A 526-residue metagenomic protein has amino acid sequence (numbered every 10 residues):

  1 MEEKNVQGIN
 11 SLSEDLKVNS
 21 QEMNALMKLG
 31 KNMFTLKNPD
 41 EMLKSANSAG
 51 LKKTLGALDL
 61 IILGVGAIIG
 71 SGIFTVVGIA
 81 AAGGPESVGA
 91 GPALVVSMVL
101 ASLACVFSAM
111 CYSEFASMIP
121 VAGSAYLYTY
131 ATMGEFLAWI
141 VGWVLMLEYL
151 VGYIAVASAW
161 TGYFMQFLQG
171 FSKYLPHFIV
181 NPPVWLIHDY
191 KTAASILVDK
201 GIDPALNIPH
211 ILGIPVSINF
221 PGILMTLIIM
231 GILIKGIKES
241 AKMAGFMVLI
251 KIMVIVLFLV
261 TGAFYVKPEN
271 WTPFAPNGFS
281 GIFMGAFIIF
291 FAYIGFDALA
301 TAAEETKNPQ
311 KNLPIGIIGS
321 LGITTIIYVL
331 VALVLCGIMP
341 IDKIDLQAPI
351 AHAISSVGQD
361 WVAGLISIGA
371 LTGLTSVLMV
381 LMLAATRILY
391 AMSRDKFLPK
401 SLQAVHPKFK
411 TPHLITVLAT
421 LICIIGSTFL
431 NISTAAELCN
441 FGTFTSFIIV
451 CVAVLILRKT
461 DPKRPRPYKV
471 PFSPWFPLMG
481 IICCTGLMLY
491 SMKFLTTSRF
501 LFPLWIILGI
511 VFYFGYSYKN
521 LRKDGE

Functional and structural regions predicted by a protein language model:
M1-V95, C105-M110, I119-A122, K463 (+3 more regions): Membrane-interface "cap" regions at the ends of multi-pass membrane proteins
T35-N38, K44-K52, G91-V95, Y174-L224 (+4 more regions): Helix-loop-helix junctions that connect adjacent transmembrane segments in multi-pass membrane transporters
K53-G64, G134-L147, G222-M225, N277-I289 (+3 more regions): Select transmembrane alpha-helical segments in multipass membrane proteins
A57, E135, I187, F220-I223 (+5 more regions): Loop-to-transmembrane helix boundary motifs in multi-pass membrane proteins
F74, V121, V144-G162, I288 (+6 more regions): Membrane-helix boundary/coupling elements in multi-pass transport proteins
T75-A194, I202-A205, S320-L330, T497 (+1 more regions): Extracellular loop-to-transmembrane helix junctions
G78-V95, L145, V156-Y163, L168 (+8 more regions): Transmembrane helix-loop boundary segments of multi-pass membrane transporters
I214-I218, I229, P276, S401-H413 (+2 more regions): C-terminal membrane-solvent junction of multi-pass transporters and transport-like membrane proteins
